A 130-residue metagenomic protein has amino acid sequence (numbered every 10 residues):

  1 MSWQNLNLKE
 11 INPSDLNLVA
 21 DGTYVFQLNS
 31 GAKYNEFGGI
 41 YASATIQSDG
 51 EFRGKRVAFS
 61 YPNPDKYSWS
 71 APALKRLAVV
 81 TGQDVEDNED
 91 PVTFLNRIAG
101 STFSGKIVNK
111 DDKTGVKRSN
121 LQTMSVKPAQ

Functional and structural regions predicted by a protein language model:
M1-Q130: Short beta-rich binding modules
